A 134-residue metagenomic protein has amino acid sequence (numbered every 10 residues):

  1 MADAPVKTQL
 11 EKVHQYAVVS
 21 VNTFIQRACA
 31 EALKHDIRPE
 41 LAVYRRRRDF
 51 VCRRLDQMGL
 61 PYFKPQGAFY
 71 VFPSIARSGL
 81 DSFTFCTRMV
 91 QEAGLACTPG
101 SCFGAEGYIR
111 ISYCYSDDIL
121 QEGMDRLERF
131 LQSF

Functional and structural regions predicted by a protein language model:
M1-F134: PLP-dependent class I/II
